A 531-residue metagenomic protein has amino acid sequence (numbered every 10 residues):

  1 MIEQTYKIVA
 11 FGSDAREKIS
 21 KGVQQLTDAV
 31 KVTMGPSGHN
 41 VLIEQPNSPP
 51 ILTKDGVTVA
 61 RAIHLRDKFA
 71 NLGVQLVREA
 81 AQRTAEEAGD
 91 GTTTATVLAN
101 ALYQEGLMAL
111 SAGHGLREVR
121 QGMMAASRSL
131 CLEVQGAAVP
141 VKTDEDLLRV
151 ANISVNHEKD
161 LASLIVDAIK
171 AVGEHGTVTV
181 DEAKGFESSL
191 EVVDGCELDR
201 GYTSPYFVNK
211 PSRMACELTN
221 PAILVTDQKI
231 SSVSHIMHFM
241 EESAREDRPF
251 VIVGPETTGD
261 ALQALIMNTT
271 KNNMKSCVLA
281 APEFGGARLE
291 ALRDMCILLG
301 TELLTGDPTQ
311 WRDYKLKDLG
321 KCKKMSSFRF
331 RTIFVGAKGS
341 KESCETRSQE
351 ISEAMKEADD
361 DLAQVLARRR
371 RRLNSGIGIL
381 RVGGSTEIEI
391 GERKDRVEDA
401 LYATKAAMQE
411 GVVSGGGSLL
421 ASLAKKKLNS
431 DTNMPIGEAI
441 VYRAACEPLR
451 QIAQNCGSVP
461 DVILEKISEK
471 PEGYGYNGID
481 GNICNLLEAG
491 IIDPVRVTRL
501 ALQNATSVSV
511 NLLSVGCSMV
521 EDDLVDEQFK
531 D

Functional and structural regions predicted by a protein language model:
M1-N47: N-terminal, positively charged regions that mediate nucleic acid binding
A10, T84-T94, V412-S414: Glycine/serine-rich anion-binding loops at beta->alpha junctions that coordinate negatively charged ligand groups
F11, E17-I19, H64, F69-N71 (+1 more regions): Extended, low-charge hydrophobic alpha-helical regions
I19, G35, G89, G113 (+8 more regions): Residue-level signature of catalytic and energy-coupling elements of molecular machines, predominantly ATP/GTP-dependent
P46, V97-Q104, R128-C131, Q135 (+3 more regions): Core structural elements
P49-A85, T203-A215, N220-P221, V225-H238: Glycine-rich oxoanion-binding loops at beta->alpha junctions
A109-A151, E217-N220, T226, W311-K338 (+2 more regions): A structural-propensity feature for long, helix-poor, extended segments
R128-S414, S518-D531: Long, structured protein-protein interaction/assembly regions in large complexes
